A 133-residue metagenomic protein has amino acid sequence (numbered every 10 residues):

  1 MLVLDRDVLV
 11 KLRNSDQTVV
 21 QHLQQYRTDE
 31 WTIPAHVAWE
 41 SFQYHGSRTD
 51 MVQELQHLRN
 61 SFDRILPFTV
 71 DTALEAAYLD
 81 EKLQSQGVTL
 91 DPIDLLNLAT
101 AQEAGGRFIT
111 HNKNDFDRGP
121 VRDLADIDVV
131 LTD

Functional and structural regions predicted by a protein language model:
V3-L4, V20-R48, D63, P67-F68: PIN/NYN-family metal-dependent endoribonuclease catalytic core
R6, V70, P92-L95: Conserved glycosyltransferase catalytic-site signature
V8-Q17, H36-L55, Y78-S85: A short secondary-structure junction motif
I33, P67, P92, T110-H111: Short beta-strand scaffold positions
H57-S61: Short, flexible, basic/aromatic active-site loop/helix in glycosyltransferases
R64-Q84: Acidic catalytic patch
D91-R107: Acidic, metal-associated active-site segment
Q102-D133: Acidic, PIN/NYN-like endoribonuclease modules and their adjacent C-terminal/linker elements
